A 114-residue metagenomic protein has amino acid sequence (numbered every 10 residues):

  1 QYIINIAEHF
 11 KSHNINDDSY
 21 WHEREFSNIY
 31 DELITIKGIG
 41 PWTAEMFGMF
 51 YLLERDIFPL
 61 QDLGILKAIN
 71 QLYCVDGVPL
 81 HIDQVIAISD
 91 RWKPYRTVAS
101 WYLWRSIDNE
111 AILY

Functional and structural regions predicted by a protein language model:
Q1-E8, P41-G48, I82-I86, S100-L103: Short, well-structured alpha-helical segments
Q1-T35: Alpha-helical ds-nucleic-acid-binding substructure associated with the helix-hairpin-helix region of base-excision DNA
I6-F10, I36, L72, W92 (+1 more regions): Alpha-helix boundary/capping residues
K11-I15, L52-I57, S106-Y114: Short helix-capping/linker segments at secondary-structure and domain boundaries
N16-D17, Q71-D76: Substrate-binding clefts and substrate-entry loops adjacent to catalytic sites of polymer-processing enzymes acting on
W21, E25, T35, I39 (+5 more regions): Short amphipathic alpha-helical interaction segments
E25-Q71: Catalytic DNA-binding helix-loop module of base-excision-repair DNA glycosylases/AP lyases
N28, C74-Y114: A basic, often C-terminal nucleic-acid-binding module that engages the phosphate backbone, implemented in DNA
